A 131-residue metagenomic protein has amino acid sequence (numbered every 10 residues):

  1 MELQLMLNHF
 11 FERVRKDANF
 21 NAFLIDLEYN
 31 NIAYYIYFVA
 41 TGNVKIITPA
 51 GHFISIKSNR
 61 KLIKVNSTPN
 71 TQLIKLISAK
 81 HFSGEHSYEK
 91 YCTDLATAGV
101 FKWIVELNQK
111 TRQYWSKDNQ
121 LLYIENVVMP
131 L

Functional and structural regions predicted by a protein language model:
M1-N21, E28-Y29, P69-H86, L131: Short, flexible domain-boundary/linker segments around small modular repeats
M1-Q4, A96, V105, W115: N-terminal non-globular leader segments, chiefly Sec-dependent signal peptides
A22-L62: Acidic (E/D-rich), amphipathic helical modules within compact regulatory domains
F23-D26, Y35-Y37, S87-D94, K102-L107: A structural feature that tracks compact, well-ordered secondary-structure segments with a strong bias toward
N31, A40, A98-G99, N108: Short, basic and Ser/Thr-rich N-terminal targeting/leader segments
A40-T41, T48-A50, N108-Q109, S116-N119: Short acidic-glycine loop/turn motifs at beta-strand connectors
H52-W103: Short, solvent-exposed interaction modules
Y114-L131: Glycine-rich, aromatic-bearing surface loops/beta-hairpins
